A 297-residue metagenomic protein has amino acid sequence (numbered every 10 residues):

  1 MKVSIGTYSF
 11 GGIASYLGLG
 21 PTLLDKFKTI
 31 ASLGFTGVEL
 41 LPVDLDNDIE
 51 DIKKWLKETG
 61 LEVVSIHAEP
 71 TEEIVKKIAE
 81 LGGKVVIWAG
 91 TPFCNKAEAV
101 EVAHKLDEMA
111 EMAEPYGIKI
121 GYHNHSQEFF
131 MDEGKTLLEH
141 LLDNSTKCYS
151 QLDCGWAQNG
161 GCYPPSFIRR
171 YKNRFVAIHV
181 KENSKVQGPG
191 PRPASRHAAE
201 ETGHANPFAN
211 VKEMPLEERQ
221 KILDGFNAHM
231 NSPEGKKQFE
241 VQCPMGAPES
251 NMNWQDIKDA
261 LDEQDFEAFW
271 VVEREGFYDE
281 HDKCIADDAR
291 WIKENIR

Functional and structural regions predicted by a protein language model:
M1-K84, E114, I118, Y149 (+2 more regions): N-terminal pre-domain/capping segments
I5, L40, W88, Y122 (+3 more regions): Conserved beta-strand positions
Y8-F10, F35, Y122, W156 (+1 more regions): Tryptophan-centric aromatic hotspots in well-structured domains and transmembrane helices
L24, K28, G37, E62-L152 (+4 more regions): Active-site acidic/histidine proton-transfer and metal-coordination neighborhood in alpha/beta enzyme cores
T91-K96, C243-P248, G276: The substrate-binding groove and active-site-proximal loops of carbohydrate-active enzymes, especially glycoside
P115-M245: Acidic/histidine-rich catalytic cores of soluble enzymes
E249-E263: A short, acidic, amphipathic alpha-helical segment used as a generic capping/interface helix at domain edges
V271-H281: A short, acidic, flexible beta-alpha connecting loop/helix-capping segment that sits on the rim of active
